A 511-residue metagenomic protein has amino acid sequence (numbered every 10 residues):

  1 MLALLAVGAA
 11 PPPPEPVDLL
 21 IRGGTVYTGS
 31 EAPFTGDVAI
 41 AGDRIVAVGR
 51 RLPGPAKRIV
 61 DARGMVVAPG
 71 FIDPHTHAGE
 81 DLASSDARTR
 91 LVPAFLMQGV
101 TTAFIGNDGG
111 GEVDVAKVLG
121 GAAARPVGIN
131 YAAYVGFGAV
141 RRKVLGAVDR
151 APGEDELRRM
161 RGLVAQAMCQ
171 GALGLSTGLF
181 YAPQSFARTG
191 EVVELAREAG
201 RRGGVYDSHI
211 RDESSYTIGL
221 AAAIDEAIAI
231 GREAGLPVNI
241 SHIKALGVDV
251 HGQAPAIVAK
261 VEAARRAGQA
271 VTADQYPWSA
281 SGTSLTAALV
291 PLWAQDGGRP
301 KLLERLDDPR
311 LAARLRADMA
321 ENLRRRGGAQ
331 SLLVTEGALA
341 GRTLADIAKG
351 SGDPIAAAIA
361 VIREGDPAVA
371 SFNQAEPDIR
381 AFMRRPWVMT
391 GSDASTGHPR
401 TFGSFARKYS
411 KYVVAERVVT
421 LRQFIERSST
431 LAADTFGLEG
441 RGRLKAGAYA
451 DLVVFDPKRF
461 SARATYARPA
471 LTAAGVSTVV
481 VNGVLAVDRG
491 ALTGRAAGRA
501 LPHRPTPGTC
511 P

Functional and structural regions predicted by a protein language model:
M1-A6: Bacterial N-terminal signal peptides
P11-I21, V26-G70, T465: Histidine-rich, glycine-flanked metal-binding segment
G24, A381-W387, D393, S404 (+1 more regions): C-terminal cap of metal-dependent C-N hydrolases
G24, D43, G64, H75 (+12 more regions): Divalent metal-coordination and catalytic microenvironments
V26-D37, A345, V369-I379, E416 (+2 more regions): Acidic, glycine-enriched loop/beta-strand segments at the rims of small-molecule binding/catalytic pockets
A62-V67, F71-T177, A196, G200-V205 (+2 more regions): Divalent-metal coordination cores built from histidine and acidic residues
Y134-V135, K143, A147-E154, M160-A182 (+4 more regions): Active-site neighborhoods of metal-dependent hydrolases
Q166, A172-I224: Divalent metal-binding pocket/active-site signature
